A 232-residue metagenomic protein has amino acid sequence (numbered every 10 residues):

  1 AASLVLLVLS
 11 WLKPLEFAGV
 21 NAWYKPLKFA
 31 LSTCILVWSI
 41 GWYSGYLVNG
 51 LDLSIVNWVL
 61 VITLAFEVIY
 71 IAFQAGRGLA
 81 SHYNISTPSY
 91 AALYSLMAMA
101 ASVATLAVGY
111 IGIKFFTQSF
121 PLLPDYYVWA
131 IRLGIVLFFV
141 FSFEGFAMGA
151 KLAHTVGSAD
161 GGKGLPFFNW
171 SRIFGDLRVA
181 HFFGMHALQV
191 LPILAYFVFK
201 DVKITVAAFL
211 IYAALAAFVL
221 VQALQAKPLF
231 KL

Functional and structural regions predicted by a protein language model:
A1-W11, Y24-G45, W58-G76, L96-I113 (+3 more regions): Hydrophobic cores of alpha-helical transmembrane segments in multi-pass integral membrane proteins
S10-F17, N21-A22, G76-I85, T155 (+1 more regions): Interfacial helix-loop-helix junctions of multi-pass membrane proteins
S10-K13, L53-S54, S171-F174: Short hydrophobic/aromatic segments of transmembrane alpha-helices and their interfaces
F17-P26, Y83-L96, P124-V128, K231-L232: Non-cytosolic membrane-interface motifs at loop->transmembrane helix junctions
I40-D52, H82-Y83: Membrane-helix interface/capping segments
Y46-V56, T117-V128, V198-K203: Membrane-interface helix-boundary motifs at transmembrane edges
M148-A187: Membrane-interfacial catalytic/cofactor-binding modules of polytopic membrane enzymes
F167, A213-A217, F230-L232: Extramembrane terminal tails and long inter-domain/linker segments of multi-pass membrane proteins
